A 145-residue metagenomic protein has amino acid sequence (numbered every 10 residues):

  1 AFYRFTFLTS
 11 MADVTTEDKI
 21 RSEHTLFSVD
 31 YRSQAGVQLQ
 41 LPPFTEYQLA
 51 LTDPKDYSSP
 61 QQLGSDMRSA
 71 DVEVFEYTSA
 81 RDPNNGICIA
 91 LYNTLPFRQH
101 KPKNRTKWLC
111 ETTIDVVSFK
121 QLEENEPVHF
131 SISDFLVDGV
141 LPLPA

Functional and structural regions predicted by a protein language model:
F2-A145: Active-site and NAD+-binding cores of ADP-ribose-processing enzymes
